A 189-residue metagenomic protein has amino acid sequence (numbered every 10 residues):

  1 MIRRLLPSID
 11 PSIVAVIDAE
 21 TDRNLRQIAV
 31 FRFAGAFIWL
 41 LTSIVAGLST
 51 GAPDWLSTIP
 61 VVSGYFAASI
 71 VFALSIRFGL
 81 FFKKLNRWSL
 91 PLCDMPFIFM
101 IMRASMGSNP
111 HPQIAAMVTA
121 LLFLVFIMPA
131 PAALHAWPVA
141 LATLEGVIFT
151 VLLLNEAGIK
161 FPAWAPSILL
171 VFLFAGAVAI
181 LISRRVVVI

Functional and structural regions predicted by a protein language model:
M1-R23: Short, Lys/Arg-rich, polar N-terminal cytosolic tail immediately upstream of the first transmembrane signal-anchor
E20-A29, W55: Short, Lys/Arg-rich cytosolic juxtamembrane segment immediately N-terminal
I28-V30, P60-V62, A165: Membrane-embedded alpha-helical hairpins and interfacial helices in multi-pass inner-membrane proteins
F33-S43, Y65-A67, L92-I101, V118 (+2 more regions): Membrane-embedded alpha-helical segments, specifically the hydrophobic cores of selected transmembrane helices
G35-L124, G146-I148: Hydrophobic transmembrane alpha-helices and their membrane-interface boundaries in multi-pass, membrane-anchored
F78-R87, P129-T143: Membrane-helix interface "capping/anchor" motifs
K84, V188-I189: Short, Lys/Arg-enriched, Gly/Pro-containing loop segments at transmembrane-helix junctions of multi-pass membrane
